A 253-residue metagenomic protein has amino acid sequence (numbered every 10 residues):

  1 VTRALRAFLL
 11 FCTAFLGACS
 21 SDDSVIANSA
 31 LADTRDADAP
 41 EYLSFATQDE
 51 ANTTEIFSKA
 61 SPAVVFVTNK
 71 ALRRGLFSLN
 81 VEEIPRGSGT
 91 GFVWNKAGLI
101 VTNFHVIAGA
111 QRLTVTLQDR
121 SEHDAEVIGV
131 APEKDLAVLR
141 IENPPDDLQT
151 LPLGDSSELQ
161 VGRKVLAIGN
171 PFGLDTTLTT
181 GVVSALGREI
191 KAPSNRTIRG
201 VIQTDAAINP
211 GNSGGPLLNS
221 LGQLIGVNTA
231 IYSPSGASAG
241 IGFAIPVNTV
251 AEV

Functional and structural regions predicted by a protein language model:
V1-F8: Bacterial N-terminal signal peptides that target proteins for export
F11-A14: Short, linear, compositionally biased motifs with a strong N-terminal bias
L16-A18: C-terminal motif of bacterial Sec signal peptides marking the signal peptidase cleavage site
S20-V253: Serine-dependent protease modules
